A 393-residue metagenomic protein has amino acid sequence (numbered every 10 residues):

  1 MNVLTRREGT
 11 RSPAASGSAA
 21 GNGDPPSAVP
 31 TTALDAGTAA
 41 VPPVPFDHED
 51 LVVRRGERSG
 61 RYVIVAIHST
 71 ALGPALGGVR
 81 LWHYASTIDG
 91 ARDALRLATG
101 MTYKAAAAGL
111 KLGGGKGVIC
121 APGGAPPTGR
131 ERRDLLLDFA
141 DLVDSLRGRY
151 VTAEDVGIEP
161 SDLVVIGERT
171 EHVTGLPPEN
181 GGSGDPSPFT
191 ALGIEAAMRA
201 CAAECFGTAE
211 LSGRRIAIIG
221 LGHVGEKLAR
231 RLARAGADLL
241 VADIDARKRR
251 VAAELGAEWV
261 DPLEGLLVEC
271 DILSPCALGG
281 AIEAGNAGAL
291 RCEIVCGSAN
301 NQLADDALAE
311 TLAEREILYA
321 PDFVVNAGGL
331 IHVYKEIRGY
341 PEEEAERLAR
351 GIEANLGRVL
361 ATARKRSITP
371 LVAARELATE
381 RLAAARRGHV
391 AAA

Functional and structural regions predicted by a protein language model:
M1-N180: N-terminal ligand-binding/catalytic initiation module
A91-A98, R133-A140, D144, V164-G167 (+7 more regions): Predominant activation on well-ordered alpha-helical scaffold segments within soluble catalytic domains
A105-L112, R149-D155, F206-R215, A363-R375 (+1 more regions): Flexible, glycine/charged-enriched surface loops at secondary-structure junctions
Y150, L239, W259, L318-Y319 (+1 more regions): Hydrophobic beta-strand scaffold residues
D185-I272: Glycine-rich phosphate/diphosphate-binding loop of Rossmann-like nucleotide-binding domains
A202, E293-A393: Adenosine-phosphate binding glycine-rich loop
G213, R230, I244-V324: Rossmann-like adenosine-cofactor binding region
